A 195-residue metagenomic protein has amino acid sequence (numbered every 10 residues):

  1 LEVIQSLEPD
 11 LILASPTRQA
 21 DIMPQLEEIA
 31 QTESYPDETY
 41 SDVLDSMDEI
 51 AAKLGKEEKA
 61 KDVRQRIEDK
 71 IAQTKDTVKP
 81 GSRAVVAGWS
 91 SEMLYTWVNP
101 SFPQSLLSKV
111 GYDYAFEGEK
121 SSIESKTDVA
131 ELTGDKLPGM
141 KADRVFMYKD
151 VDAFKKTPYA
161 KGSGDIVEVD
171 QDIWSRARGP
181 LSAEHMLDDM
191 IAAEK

Functional and structural regions predicted by a protein language model:
L1-L7, L11: A short, structured surface patch at a secondary-structure boundary
D10-Q19: N-terminal glycine-rich "phosphate-gripper" loop used for MgATP/nucleotide binding and carboxylate activation
A14, Y35, M147: Short beta-strand and adjacent tight-turn residues that come in two discontinuous sequence segments and form the edges
D21-E92, A177-K195: Extracytoplasmic substrate-binding proteins
E28-A30, V110, K161-S163: Short, structured coil segments at secondary-structure junctions
A52, G139-K195: Structured C-terminal subdomain patch of bacterial secreted/periplasmic proteins
T96-D128: Alpha-helical, coiled-coil/dimerization segments enriched in small aliphatic residues
D128-M140: A short, acidic, amphipathic alpha-helical segment used as a generic capping/interface helix at domain edges
